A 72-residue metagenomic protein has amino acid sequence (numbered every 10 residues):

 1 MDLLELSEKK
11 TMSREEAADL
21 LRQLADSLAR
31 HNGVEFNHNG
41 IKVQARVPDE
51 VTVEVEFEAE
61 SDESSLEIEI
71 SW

Functional and structural regions predicted by a protein language model:
M1-D19, Q23-D26: Terminal, regulation- and interaction-focused segments at domain boundaries
M1-S7, E35-N37, I41-W72: N-terminal intrinsically disordered, cationic/polar leader segments that include organellar targeting peptides
A17-A18, A25, A29, A45 (+1 more regions): A sequence-composition feature that detects small, non-aromatic residues
Q23-R30, V34-N37, I41: Extracellular/virion structural assembly segments
